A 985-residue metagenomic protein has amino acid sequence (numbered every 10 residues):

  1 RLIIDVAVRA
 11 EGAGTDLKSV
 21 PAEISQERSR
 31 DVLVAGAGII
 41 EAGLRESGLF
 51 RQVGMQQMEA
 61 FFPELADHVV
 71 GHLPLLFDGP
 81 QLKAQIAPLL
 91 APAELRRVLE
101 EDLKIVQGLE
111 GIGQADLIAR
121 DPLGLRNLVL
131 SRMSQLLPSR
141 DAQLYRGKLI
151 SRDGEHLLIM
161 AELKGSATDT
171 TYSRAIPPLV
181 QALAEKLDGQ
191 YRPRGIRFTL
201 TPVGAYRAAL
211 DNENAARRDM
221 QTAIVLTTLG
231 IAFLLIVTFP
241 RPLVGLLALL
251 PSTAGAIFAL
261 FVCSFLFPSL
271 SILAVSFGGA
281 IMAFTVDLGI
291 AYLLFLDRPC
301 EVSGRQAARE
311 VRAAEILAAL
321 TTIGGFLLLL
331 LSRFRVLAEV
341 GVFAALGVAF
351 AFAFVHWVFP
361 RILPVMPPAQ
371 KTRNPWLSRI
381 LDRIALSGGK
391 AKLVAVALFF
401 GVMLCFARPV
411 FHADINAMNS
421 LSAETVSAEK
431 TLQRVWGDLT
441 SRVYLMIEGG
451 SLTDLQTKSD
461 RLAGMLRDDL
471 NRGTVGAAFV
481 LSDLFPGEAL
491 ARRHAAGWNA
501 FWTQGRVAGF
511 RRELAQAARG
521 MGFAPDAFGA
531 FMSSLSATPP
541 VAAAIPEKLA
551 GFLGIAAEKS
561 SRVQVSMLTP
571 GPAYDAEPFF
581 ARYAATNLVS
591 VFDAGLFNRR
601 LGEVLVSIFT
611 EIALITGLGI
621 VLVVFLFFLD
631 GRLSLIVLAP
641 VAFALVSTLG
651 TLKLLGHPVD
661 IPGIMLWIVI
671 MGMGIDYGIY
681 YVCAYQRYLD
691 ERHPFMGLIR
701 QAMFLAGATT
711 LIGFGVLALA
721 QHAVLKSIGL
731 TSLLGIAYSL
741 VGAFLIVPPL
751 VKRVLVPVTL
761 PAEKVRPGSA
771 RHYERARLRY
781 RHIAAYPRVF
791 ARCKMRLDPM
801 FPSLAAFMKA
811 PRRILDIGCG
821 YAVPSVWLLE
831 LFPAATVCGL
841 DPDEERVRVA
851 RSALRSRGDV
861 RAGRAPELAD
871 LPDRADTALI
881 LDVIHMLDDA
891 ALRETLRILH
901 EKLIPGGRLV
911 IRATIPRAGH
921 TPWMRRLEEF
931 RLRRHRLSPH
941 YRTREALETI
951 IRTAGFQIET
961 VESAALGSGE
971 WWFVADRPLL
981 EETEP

Functional and structural regions predicted by a protein language model:
R28-L149, H156, G473-L549: Alpha-helical transmembrane helix bundles of large polytopic membrane transport and channel proteins
G108-R241, F531-I620: Extracytoplasmic
M220, L249, E301-S332, D690-A720: Pore- and gate-forming transmembrane helices of large, multi-pass membrane proteins
V244-A291, L633-Y680: Hydrophobic transmembrane alpha-helices and their membrane-interface caps in long multi-pass transport proteins
P360-R361, V365-I415, A770-P787: Signature of alpha-helical transmembrane segments and their immediate interfacial
G389-E513: Juxtamembrane segments of multi-pass membrane proteins
S769-M808, G820-D870, L887-A890, V910-P985: Class I (Rossmann-like) S-adenosyl-L-methionine-dependent methyltransferase catalytic domain, capturing the SAM-binding
R893-P905: A short glycine-rich, Lys/Arg-flanked "PGG" loop and its adjoining helix->strand segment in the class I
